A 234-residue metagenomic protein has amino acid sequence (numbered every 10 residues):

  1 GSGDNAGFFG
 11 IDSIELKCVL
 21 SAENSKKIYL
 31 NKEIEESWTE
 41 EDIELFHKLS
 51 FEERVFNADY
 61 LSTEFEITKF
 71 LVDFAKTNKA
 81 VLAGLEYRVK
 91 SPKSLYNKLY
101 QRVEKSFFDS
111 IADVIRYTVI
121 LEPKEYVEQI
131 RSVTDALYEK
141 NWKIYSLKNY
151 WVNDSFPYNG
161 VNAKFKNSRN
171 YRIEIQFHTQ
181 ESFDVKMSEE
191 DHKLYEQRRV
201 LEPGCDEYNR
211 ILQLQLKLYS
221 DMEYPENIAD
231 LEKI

Functional and structural regions predicted by a protein language model:
G1-F9, V119, I175: Non-Sec secretion/translocation targeting segments of pathogen effectors
G3-I111, V127, R131, E189 (+2 more regions): Charge-rich, low-complexity segments
Y100-I234: Long beta-strand-rich cores associated with HINT superfamily self-processing modules
